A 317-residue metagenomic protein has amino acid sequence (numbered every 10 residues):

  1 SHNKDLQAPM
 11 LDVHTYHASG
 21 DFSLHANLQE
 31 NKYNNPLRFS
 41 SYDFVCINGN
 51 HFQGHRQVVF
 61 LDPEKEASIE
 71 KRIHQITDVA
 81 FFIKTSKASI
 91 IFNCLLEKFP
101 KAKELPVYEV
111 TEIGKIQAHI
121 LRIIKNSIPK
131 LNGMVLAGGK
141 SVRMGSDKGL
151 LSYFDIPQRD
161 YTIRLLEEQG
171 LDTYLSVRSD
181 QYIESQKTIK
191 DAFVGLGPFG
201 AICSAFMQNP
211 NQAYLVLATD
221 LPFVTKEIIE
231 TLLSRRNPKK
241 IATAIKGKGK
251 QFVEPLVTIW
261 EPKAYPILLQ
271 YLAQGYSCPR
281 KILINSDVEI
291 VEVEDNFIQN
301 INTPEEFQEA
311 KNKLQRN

Functional and structural regions predicted by a protein language model:
S1-R38: N-terminal phosphate/diphosphate-binding loop that engages ATP/GTP or pyrophosphate donors across diverse enzyme folds
H2, Y16-A18, V79-S86, Y174-V177 (+1 more regions): Short internal beta-strands
N3-Q7, E66-I69, K87-L95, R164 (+1 more regions): Short, charged/polar "capping" segments at the starts of alpha-helices and the immediately preceding loops
N34-L37, S41, K98-N132, E168 (+1 more regions): SAM-dependent methyltransferases
F44-R122: Phosphate/Mg2+-binding loops and adjacent switch elements in nucleotide/diphosphate-handling enzyme cores
Q57-F60, K71-H74, C94, D147-K148 (+3 more regions): Short amphipathic alpha-helical segments
K130-K263, L269-Y276, I284-F297, E305: Nucleotide and nucleotide-moiety/phosphate-recognizing core
